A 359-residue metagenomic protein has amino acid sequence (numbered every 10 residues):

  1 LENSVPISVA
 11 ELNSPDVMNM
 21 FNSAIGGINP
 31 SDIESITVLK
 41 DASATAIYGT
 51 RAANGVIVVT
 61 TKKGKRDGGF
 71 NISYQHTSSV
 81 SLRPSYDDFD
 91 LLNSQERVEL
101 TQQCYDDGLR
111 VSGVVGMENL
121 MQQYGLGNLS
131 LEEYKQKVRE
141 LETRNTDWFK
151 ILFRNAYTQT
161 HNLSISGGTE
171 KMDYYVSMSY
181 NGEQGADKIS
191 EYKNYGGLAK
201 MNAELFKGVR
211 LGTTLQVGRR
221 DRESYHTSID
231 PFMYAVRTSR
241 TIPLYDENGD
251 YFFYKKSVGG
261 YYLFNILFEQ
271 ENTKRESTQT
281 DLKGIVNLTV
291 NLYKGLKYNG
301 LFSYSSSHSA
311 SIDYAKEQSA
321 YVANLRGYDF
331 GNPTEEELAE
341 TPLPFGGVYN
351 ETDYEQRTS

Functional and structural regions predicted by a protein language model:
L1, A46, A52-H76, E140-E142 (+1 more regions): N-terminal periplasmic accessory domains that precede and gate Gram-negative outer-membrane beta-barrel machines
E2-K40: Short acidic/polar hinge/loop motifs at secondary-structure boundaries that mediate gating or recognition
P6-E11, R66-R144, G185-Y192, G196-D281 (+2 more regions): Surface-exposed loop/interface segments of Gram-negative outer-membrane beta-barrel transport/assembly proteins
P30, G49-A53, S190-K193, T227: Short, glycine-/polar-rich solvent-exposed loops and beta-turns at beta-strand/coil boundaries
P30, T158, T169-E170, F206-G208 (+1 more regions): Outer-membrane beta-barrel channels and translocator barrels
T61, Y74, L163-G167, G197-A203 (+1 more regions): Residues on the lipid-exposed face of transmembrane beta-strands in outer-membrane beta-barrel proteins
K65, G167-K171, Y180: A generic beta-sheet turn/junction motif
